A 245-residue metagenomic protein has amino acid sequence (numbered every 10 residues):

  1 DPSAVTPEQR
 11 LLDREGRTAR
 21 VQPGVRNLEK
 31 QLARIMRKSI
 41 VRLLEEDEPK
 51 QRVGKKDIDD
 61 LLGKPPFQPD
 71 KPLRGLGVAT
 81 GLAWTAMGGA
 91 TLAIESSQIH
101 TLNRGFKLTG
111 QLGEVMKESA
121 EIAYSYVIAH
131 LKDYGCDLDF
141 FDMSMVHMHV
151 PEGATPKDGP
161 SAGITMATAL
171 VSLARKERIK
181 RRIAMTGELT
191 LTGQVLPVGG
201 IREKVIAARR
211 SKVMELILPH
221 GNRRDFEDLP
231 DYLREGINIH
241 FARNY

Functional and structural regions predicted by a protein language model:
D1-A33, K38-Q51, H130-D139, M143 (+2 more regions): Conserved C-terminal "switch" segment of AAA+ ATPases
D13, R26, K30-A33, K56 (+2 more regions): Non-catalytic, well-ordered alpha-helical scaffold segments
R17, K50, Q68-T80, M87-Y245: Peripheral, non-AAA+ core regions of ATP-driven protein-machinery
L43, D47-P69: Amphipathic alpha-helical
